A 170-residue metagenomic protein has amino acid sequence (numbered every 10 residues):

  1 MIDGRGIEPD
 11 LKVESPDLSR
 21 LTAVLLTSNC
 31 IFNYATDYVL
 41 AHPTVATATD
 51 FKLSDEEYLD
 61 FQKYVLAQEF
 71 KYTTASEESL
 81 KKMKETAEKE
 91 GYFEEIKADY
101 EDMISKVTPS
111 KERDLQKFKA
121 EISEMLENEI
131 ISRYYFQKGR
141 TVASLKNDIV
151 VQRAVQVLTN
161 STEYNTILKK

Functional and structural regions predicted by a protein language model:
M1-K170: Conserved functional hotspot residues or short segments at active or partner-binding sites across diverse domains
